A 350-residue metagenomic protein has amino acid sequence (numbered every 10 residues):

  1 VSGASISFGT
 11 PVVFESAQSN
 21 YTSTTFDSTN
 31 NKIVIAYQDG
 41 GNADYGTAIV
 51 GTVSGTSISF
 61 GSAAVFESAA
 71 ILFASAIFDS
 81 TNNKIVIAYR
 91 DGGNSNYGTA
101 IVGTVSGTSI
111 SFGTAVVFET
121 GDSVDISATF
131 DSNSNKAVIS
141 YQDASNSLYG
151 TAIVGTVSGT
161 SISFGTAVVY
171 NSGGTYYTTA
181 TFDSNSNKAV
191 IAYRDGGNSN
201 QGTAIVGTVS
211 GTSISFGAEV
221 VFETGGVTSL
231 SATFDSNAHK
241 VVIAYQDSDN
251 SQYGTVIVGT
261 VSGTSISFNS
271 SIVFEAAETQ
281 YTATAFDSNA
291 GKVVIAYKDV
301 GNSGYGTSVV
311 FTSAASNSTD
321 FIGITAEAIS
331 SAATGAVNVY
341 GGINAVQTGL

Functional and structural regions predicted by a protein language model:
V1-T10, E15-I33, Y37-G41, I49-V53 (+20 more regions): Extracellular receptor-binding modules and their adjoining Ser/Thr/Gly/Asp/Asn-rich linkers
N96, L148, N200-Q201, Q252: Short, solvent-exposed linear patches
V116, D143, V168, I272-F274: Feature marking protein-protein/ligand interface regions
